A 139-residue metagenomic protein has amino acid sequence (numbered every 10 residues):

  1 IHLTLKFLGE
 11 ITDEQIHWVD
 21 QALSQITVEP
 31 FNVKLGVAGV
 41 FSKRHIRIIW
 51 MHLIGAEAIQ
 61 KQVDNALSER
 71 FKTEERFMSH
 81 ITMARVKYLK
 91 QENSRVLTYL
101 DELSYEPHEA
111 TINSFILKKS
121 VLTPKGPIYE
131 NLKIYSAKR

Functional and structural regions predicted by a protein language model:
I1-R139: Histidine-dependent nucleotide/RNA phosphoesterase domain, centered on the 2H-phosphoesterase fold with its duplicated
